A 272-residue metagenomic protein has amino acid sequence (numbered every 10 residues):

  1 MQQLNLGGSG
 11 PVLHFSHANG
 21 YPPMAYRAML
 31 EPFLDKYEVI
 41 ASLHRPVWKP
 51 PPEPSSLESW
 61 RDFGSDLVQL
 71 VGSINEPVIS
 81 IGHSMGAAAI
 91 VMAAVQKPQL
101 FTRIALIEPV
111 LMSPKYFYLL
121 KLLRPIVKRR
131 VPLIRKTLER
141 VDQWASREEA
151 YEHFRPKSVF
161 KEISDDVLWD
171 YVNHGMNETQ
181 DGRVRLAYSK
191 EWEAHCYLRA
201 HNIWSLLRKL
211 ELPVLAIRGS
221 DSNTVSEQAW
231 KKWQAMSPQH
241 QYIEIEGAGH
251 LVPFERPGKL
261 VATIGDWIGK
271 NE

Functional and structural regions predicted by a protein language model:
N5-P52: Conserved HGGG/HGGXW glycine-rich cap/lid loop of the alpha/beta-hydrolase fold
I40, H44-I81, L120, A262: Active-site loop/oxyanion-hole signature of alpha/beta-hydrolase fold enzymes
S56, T102-Q143: Flexible "cap/lid" loop of the alpha/beta hydrolase fold
P77-L119: Conserved hydrolase catalytic core segment
V141-L215: Alpha/beta-hydrolase
W204-A248: Conserved loop-alpha-helix segment in the C-terminal half of the alpha/beta-hydrolase fold that carries the catalytic
I245-P257: Catalytic histidine-centered segment of alpha/beta-hydrolase-like enzymes
F254-D266: Post-His helix in hydrolase/transferase enzymes
